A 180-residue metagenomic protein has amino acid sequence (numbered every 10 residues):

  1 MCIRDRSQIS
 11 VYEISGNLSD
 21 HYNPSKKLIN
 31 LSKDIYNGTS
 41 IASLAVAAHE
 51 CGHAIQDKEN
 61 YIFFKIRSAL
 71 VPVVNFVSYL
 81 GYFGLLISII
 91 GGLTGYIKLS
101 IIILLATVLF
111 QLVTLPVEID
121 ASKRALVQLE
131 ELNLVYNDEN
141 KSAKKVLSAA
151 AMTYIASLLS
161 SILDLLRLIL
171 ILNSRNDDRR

Functional and structural regions predicted by a protein language model:
M1-I3: Short, small-residue-biased leader/transition segments that mark boundaries at the very start of proteins
D5-G16: A composition-biased, non-transmembrane "mature-region" signal
I14-L28: Catalytic zinc-binding patch centered on the HExxH motif and its immediate surroundings that defines zinc-dependent
N30-A45: Short pre-active-site segment immediately N-terminal to the catalytic Zn-binding motif
A45-N60: Active-site recognition of the HExxH zinc-binding catalytic motif
K58-S68: Short juxtamembrane and helix-loop transition motifs at transmembrane-helix boundaries in membrane proteins
L70-A156, S161: Metalloprotease/metallohydrolase-associated module, dominated by Zn2+-dependent proteases
L165-R180: Juxtamembrane boundary at the C-terminal end of a transmembrane helix
